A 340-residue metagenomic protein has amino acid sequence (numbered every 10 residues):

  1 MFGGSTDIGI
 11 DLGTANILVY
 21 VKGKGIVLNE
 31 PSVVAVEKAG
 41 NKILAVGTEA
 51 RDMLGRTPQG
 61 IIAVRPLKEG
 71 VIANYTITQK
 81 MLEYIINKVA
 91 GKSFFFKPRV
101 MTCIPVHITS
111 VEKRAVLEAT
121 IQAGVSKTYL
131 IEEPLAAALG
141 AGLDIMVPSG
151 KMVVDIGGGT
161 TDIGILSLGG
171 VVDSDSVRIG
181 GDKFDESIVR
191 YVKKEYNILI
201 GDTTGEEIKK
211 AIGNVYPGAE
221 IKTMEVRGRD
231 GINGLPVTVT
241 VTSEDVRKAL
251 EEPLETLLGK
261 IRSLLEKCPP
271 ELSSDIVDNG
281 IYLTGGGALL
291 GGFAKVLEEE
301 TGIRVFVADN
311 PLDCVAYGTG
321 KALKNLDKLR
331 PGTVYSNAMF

Functional and structural regions predicted by a protein language model:
M1-I156, G164-I281, A288-F340: Nucleotide/phosphate-binding catalytic cleft detector across ATP-hydrolyzing and phosphate-transferring enzymes
